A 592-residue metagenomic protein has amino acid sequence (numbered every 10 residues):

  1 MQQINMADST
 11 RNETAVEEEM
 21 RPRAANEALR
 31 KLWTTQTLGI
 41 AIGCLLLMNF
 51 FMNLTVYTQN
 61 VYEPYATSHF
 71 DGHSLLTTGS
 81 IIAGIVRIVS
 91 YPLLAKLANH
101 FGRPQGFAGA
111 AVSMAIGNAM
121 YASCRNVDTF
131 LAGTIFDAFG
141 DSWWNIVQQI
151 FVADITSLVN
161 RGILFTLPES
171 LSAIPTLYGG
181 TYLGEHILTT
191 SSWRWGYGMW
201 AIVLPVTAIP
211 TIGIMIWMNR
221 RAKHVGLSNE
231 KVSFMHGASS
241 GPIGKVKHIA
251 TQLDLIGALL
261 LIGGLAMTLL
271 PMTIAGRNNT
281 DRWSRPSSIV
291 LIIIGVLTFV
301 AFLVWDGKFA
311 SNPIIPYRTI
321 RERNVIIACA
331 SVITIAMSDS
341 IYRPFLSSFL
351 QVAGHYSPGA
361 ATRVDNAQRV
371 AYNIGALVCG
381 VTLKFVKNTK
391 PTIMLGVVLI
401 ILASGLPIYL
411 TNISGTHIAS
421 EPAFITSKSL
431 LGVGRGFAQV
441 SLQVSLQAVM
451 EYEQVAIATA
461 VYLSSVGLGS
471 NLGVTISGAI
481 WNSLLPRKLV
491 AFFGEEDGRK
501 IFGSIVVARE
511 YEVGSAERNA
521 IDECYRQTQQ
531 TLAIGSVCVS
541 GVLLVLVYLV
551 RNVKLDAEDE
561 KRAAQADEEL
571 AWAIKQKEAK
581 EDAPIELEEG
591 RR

Functional and structural regions predicted by a protein language model:
M1-Q59, S68: Cytosolic juxtamembrane N-terminal segment immediately preceding the first transmembrane helix of multi-pass
Q2-R11, A508-R592: Transmembrane-helix exit segments and adjacent C-terminal regions of multi-pass membrane proteins
C44-L47, L54, Q59-Y62, D71 (+2 more regions): Transmembrane core module of solute transporters
A66-T67, L97-A98, Y121, F130 (+6 more regions): Interfacial helix-cap and linker-helix signal at transmembrane-aqueous boundaries of multi-pass secondary transporters
V89-R103, L188, G375-P391: Helix-to-loop junctions at the C-terminal end of transmembrane segments in multipass secondary transporters
L93, L97-I256: Helix-loop-helix hairpins in multi-pass membrane proteins, especially solute transporters
G162, T176-L188, F424-F502: Small-residue-rich alpha-helical segments with characteristic i,i+4
R194-I327: Hydrophobic transmembrane-helix bundles of small-molecule transporters
